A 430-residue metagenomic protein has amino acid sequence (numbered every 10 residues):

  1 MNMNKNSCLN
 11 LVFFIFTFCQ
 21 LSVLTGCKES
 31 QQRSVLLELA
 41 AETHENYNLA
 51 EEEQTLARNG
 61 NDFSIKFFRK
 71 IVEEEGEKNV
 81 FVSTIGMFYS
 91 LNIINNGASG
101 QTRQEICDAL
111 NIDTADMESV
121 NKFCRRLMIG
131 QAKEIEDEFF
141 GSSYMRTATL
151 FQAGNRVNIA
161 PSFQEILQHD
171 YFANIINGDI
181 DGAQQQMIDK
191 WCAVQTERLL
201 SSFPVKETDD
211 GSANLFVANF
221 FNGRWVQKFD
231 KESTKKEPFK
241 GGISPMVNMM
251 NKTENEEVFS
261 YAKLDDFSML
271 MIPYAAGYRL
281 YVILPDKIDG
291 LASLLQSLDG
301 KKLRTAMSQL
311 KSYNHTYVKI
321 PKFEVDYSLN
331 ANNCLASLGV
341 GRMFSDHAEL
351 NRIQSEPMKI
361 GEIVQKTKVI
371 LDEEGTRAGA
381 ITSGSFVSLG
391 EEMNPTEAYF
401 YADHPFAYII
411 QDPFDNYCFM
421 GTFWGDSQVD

Functional and structural regions predicted by a protein language model:
N2-F13: Bacterial N-terminal signal peptides that target proteins for export
V12-S22: Bacterial N-terminal signal peptides
L24-G178: Detector for small/aliphatic-rich hydrophobic stretches
V35-H44, Q354-P357, I363-Q365, I370 (+3 more regions): Non-catalytic interaction/Regulatory regions outside core domains
E77, M117-I288, S312-E392: Non-catalytic, conformational "gating/processing" segments within enzyme and secreted inhibitor domains
I106-L110, F229-P238, L291-G300: Short Gly/aromatic-enriched secondary-structure transition segments
L215, S268-A276, Y281-I283, V387 (+1 more regions): Extended hydrophobic
P285-S312: Internal alpha/beta scaffold segment
